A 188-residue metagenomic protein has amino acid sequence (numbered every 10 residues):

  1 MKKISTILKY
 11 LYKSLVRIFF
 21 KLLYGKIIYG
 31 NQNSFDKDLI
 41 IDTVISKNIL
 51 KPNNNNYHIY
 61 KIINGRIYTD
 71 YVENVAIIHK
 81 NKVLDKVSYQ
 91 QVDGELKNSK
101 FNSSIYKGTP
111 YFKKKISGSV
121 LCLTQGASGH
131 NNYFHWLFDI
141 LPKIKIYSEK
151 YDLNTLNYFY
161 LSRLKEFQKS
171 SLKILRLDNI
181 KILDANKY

Functional and structural regions predicted by a protein language model:
K2-Y188: The feature primarily captures lumenal catalytic ectodomains of type II secretory-pathway glycosyltransferases
